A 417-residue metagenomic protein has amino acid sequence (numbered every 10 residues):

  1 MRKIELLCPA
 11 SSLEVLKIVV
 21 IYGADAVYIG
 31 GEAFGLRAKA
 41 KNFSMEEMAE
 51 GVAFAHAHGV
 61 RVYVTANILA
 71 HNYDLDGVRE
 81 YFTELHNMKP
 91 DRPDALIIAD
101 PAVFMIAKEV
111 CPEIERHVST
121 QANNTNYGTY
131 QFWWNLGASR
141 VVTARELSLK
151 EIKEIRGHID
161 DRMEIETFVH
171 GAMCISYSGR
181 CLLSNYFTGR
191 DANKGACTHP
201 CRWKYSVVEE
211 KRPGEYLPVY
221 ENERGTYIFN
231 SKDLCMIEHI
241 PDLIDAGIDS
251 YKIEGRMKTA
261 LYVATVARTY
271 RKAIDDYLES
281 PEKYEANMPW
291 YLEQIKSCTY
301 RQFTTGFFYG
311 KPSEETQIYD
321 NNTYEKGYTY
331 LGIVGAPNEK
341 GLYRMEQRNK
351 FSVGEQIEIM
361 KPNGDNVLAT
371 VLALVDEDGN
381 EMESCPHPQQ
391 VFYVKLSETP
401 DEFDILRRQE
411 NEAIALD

Functional and structural regions predicted by a protein language model:
M1-Y22, A26-A33, G51-V52, H58-M88 (+4 more regions): Surface-exposed amphipathic alpha-helical tracts and adjacent flexible/coil segments at the periphery of soluble enzymes
A38-A53: Glycine-rich, positively charged N-terminal anion/phosphate-binding segment
D76, I114-Y127: Gly/Gly-Pro- and Ser/Thr-rich, intrinsically disordered tail segments characteristic of DNA damage-repair and tolerance
A102-V103: Alpha-helix capping/helix-boundary segments
C111: Conserved phosphotransfer cores of two-component systems
